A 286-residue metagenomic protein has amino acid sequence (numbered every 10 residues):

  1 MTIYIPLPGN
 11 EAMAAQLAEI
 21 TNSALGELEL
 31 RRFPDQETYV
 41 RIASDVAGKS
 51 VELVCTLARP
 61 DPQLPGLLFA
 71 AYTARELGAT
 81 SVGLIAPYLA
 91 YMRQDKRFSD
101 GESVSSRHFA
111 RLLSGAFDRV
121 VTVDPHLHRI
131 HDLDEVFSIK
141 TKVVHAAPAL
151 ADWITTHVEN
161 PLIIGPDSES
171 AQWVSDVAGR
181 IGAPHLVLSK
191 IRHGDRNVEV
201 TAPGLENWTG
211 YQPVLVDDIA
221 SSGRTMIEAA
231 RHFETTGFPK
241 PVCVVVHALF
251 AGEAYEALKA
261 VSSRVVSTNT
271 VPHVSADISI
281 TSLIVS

Functional and structural regions predicted by a protein language model:
M1-S286: PRPP-associated nucleotide enzymes
